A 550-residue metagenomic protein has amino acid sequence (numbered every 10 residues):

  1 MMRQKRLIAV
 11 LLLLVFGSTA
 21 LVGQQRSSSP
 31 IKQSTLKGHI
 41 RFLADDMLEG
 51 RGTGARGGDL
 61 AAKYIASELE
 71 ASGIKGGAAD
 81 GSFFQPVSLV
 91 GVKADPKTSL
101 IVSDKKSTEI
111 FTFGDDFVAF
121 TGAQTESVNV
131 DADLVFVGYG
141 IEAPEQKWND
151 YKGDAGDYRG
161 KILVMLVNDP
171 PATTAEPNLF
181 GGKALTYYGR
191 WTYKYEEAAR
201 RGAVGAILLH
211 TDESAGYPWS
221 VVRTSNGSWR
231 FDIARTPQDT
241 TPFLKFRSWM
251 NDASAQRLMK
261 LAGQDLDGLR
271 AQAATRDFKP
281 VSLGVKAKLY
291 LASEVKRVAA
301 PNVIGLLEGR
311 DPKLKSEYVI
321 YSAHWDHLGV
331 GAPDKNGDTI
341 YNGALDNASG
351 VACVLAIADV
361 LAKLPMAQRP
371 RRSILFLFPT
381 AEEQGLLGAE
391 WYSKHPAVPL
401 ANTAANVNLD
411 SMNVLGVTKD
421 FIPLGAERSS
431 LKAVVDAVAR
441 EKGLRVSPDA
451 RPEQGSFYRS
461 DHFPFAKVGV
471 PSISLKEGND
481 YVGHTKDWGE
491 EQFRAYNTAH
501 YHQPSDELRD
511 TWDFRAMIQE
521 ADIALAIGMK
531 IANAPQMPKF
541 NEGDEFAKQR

Functional and structural regions predicted by a protein language model:
Q25-P30, D46-R56, P86-S88, T98 (+11 more regions): Second-shell loop/turn segments in exported
R26, E49-E176, A299-A300, S430 (+1 more regions): Noncatalytic luminal/extracellular "stalk/propeptide" segments of secretory-pathway proteins
S28, S103-K106, D115-A155, P237-G343 (+2 more regions): Soluble metallo-hydrolase cores and metallopeptidase-like ectodomains found primarily in the secretory/periplasmic
P30-G76, S103-S107, A155-D157, K161-Y188 (+2 more regions): Catalytic-core environment of secreted peptidases
F111-G114, T125-S127, A132, G160 (+2 more regions): Metal-dependent peptidase/peptidase-like ectodomains
F113-Q238, P242-L244, E308, T339-N342 (+3 more regions): Extracellular/luminal Protease-associated
K183-G189, S214, G329, K335-S430 (+1 more regions): Acidic/histidine-rich catalytic neighborhood of metal-dependent amide-processing enzymes
A352, D359, K476, Y481-R550: His/Asp/Glu-rich mid-to-C-terminal helical/loop segments that flank catalytic regions of hydrolases
